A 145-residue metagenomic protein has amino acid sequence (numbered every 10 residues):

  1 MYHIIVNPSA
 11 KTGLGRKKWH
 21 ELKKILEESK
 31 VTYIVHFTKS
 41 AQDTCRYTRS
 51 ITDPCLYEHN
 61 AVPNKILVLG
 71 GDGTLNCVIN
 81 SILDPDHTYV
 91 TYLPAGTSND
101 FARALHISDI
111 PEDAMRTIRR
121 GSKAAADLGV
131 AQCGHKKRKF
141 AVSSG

Functional and structural regions predicted by a protein language model:
M1-I66, N80, E112-R116: ATP/NTP phosphate-donor binding region
P8, L69-G71, A95: Glycine-rich beta-strand-to-loop/alpha-helix junction loops that act as flexible
S29, D84-G145: Catalytic core of DAGKc-family lipid kinases
I34-F37, V68, T91, S143: Active-site-adjacent beta-strand anchor residues
D43, T74, T97: Short phosphate-engaging motifs
R46, C77-V78, D100-F101: Phosphate- and divalent-cation-binding pockets in alpha/beta enzyme and binding domains that engage nucleotide-derived
K65-D72, C77: Glycine-rich N-terminal segment of FAD-binding domains in flavoprotein oxidoreductases, spanning the beta-loop-helix
T74-H87: Short Gly/Thr/Asp-enriched flexible loops that form oxyanion-binding sites at enzyme active sites
